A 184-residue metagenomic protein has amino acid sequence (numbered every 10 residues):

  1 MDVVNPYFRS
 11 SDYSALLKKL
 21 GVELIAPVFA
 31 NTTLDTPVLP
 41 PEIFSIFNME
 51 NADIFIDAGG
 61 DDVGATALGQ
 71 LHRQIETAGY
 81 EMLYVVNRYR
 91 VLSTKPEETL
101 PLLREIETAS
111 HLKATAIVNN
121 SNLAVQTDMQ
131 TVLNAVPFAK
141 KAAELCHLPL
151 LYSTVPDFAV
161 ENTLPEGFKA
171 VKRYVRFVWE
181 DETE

Functional and structural regions predicted by a protein language model:
M1, I56, V86: Active-site flanking residues adjacent to catalytic metal/cofactor-binding acidic residues
M1-P37, E42: N-terminal phosphate/diphosphate-binding loop that engages ATP/GTP or pyrophosphate donors across diverse enzyme folds
V3-F8, N31-D35, G60-V63, V91-S93 (+1 more regions): Short, small-residue-enriched loops and turns at beta-alpha junctions that line or gate enzyme active sites
Y13-K18, I43-F44, P101-L102, L133-V136: Short, hinge-like loop/turn segments at secondary-structure boundaries
G21, T163-V178, E184: Active-site regions of enzymes building and remodeling cell-envelope glycoconjugates
P27-T32, N51-A67: Switch II (G3) loop of P-loop NTPases
F47-I54, A78: Glycine-rich phosphate-binding loop signature in dinucleotide/nucleotide-binding domains
D62-P165, V178: Conserved catalytic-core segment of NTP-binding enzymes
